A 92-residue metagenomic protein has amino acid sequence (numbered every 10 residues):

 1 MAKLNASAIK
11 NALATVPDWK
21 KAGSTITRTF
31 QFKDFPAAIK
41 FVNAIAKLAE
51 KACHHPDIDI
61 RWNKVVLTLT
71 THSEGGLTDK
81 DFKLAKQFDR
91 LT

Functional and structural regions predicted by a protein language model:
M1-F35: N-terminal first-folded block
A6-V16, P56, N63-T71: Structural preference for alpha-helix termini/caps and helix-kink/transition segments
D18-K21, A46-P56: Short arginine-rich
F32, I45, H55-D57, W62 (+2 more regions): Generic secondary-structure boundary/loop-capping signal
F41-I45, F82-A85: Short amphipathic alpha-helices in soluble, non-transmembrane regions that often serve as interface/regulatory elements
A52-D59, R90-T92: A short N-terminal helical cap/helix-turn-helix that marks the beginning of AMP-binding/adenylate-forming
K64-L91: C-terminal structural segments of small proteins and small subunits
